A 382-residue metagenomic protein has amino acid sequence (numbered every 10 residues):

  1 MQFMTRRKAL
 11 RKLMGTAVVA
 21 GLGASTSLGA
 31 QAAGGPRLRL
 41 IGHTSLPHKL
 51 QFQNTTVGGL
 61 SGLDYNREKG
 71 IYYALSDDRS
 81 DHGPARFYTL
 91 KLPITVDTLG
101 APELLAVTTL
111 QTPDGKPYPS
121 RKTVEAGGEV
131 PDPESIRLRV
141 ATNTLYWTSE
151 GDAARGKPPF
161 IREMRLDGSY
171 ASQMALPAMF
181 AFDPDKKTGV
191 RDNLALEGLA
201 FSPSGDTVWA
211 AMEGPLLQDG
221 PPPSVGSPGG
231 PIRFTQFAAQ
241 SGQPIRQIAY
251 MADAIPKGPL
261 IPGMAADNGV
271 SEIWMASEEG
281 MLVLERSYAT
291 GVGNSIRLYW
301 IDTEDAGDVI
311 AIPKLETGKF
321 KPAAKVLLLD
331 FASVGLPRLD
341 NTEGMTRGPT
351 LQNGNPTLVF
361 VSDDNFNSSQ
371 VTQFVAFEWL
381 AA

Functional and structural regions predicted by a protein language model:
M1-A17: N-terminal secretory signal peptides and thylakoid transit peptides that target proteins across membranes
A9, G15, A30-A382: Sequence/structural signature of beta-propeller domains
A17-G23: Bacterial N-terminal signal peptides
G23-G29: C-terminal segment of classical bacterial N-terminal signal peptides
